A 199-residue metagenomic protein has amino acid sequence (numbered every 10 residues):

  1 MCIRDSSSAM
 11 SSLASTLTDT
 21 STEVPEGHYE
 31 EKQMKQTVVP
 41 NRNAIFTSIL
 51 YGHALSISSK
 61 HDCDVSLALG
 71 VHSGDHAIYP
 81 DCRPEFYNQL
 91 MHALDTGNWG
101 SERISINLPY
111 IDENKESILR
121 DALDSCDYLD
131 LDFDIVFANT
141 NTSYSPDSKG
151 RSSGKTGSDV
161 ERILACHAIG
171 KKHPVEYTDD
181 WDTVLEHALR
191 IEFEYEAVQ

Functional and structural regions predicted by a protein language model:
R4-F133, D159: ATP-dependent adenylation/nucleotidyltransferase module used to activate substrates
L67, A138-S145, K171-D179: Charge-dense, low-complexity polyampholytic segments
G70, P146, R162: Conserved residues at the C-terminal ends of beta-strands
L131-G154: Immediate flanking context of iron-sulfur cluster ligation sites
R151-L185, L189: Iron-sulfur (Fe-S) cluster-binding segments and ferredoxin-like electron-carrier domains, especially [2Fe-2S]
Y195-Q199: Short flanking/linker segments adjacent to small metal-binding domains or redox-active Cys/His motifs
